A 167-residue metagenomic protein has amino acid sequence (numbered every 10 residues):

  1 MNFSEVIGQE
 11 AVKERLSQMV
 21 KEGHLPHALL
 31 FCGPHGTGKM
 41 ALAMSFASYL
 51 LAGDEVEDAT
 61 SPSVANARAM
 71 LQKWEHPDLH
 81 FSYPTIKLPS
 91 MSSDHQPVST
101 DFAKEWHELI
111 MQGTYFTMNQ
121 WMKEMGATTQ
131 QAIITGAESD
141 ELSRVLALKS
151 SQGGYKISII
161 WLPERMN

Functional and structural regions predicted by a protein language model:
N2-R165: Clamp-loader machinery-focused feature within the broader ASCE/P-loop NTPase space
